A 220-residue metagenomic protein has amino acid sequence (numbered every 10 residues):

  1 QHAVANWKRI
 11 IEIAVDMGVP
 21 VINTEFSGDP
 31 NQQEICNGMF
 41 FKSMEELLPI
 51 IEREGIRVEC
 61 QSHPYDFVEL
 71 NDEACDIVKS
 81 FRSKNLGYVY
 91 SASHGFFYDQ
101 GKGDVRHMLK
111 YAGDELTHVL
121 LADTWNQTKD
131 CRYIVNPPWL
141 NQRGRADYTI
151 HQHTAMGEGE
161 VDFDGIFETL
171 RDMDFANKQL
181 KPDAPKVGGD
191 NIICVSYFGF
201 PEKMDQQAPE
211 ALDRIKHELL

Functional and structural regions predicted by a protein language model:
Q1-Y90, E202-Q207: Active-site acidic/histidine proton-transfer and metal-coordination neighborhood in alpha/beta enzyme cores
H2-E12, Q100-L109, F163: Short, acidic/polar
A14, I51, L170, D174 (+1 more regions): Hydrophobic pocket-lining residues that define ligand/cofactor binding sites across diverse proteins
I22-T24, V58-C60, L86-Y90, T117-L121 (+2 more regions): Hydrophobic faces of well-ordered beta-strands that scaffold small-molecule active sites in alpha/beta enzyme cores
E45-A155, E160: Acidic/histidine-rich catalytic cores of soluble enzymes
Q127-D130, P201-D205: Short active-site-adjacent structural elements
E158-P185: A short, acidic, amphipathic alpha-helical segment used as a generic capping/interface helix at domain edges
M204-L220: C-terminal helical cap(s) of enzyme catalytic domains, especially alpha/beta-barrels
